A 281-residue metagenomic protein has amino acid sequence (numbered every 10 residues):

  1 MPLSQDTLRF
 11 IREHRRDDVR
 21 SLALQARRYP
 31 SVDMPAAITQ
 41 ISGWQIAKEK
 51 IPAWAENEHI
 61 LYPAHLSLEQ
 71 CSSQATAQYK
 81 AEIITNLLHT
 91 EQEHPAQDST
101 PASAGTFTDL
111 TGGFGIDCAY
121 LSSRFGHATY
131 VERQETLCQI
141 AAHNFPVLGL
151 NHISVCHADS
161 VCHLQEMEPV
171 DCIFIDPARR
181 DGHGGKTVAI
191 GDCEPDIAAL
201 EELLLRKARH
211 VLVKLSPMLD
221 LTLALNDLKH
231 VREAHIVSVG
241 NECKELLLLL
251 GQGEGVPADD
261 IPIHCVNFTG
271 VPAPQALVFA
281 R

Functional and structural regions predicted by a protein language model:
M1-H14, L24, L164, F174 (+1 more regions): Class I S-adenosyl-L-methionine
M1-T90, D98-P101: S-adenosyl-L-methionine
A81, S122, M167-E168, L205: A short, aliphatic-rich alpha-helical micro-motif
S103-G113: Conserved class I S-adenosyl-L-methionine
F114-G126: Conserved SAM-binding loop of SAM-dependent methyltransferases across substrates and taxa, primarily the Class I
H127-E132: Conserved SAM-binding motif I beta-strand of class I
R133-D171: S-adenosyl-L-methionine
